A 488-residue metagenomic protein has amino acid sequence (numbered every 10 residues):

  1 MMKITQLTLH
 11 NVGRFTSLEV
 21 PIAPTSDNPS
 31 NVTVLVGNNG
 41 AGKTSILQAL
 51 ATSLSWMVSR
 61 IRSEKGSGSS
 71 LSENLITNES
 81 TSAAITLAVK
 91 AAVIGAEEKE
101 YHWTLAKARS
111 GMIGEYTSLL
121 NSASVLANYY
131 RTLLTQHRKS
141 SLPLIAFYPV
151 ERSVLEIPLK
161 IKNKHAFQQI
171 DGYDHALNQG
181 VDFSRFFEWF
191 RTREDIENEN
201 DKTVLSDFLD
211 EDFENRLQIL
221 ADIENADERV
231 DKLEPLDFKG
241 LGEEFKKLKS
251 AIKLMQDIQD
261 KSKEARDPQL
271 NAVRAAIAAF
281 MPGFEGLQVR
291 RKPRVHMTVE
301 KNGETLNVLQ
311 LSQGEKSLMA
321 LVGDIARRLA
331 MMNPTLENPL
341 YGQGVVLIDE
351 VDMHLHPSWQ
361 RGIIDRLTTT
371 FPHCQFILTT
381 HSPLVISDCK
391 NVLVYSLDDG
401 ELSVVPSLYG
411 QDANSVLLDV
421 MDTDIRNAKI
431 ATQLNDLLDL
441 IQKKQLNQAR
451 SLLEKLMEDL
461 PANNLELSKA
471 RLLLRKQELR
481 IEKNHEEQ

Functional and structural regions predicted by a protein language model:
M1-E64, A265-Q269, A275-A276, E285-G286 (+1 more regions): Switch/communication elements of ASCE P-loop NTPase nucleotide-binding domains
M1-K232, I441, P461-Q488: P-loop NTPase switch/coupling surface
K3, K90-A92, A176-K316, G323-Y341: Extended helical coiled-coil dimerization/tether regions that scaffold and oligomerize large DNA-maintenance assemblies
A96-E98, G303, G400, K444: Detector for glycine-centered tight turns/loop "hinges" at secondary-structure junctions
H137, H175, S262-R266, Q310 (+3 more regions): Generic alpha-helical structural element
H137-R138, P143, Y148, Q168-Q169 (+7 more regions): Short, charge-rich amphipathic segments
D365, T369, L384-Q488: RecA-like P-loop NTPase motor core
